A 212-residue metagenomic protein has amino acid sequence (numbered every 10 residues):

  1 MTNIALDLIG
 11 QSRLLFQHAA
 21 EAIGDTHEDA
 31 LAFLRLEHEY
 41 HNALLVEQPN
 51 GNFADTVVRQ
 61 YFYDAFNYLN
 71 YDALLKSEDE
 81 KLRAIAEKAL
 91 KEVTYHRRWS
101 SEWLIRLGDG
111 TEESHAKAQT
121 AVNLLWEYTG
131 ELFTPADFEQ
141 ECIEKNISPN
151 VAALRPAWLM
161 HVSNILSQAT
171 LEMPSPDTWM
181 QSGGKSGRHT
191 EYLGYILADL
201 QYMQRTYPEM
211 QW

Functional and structural regions predicted by a protein language model:
T2-A5, N50-Y61, R83, H115 (+3 more regions): Amphipathic, non-membrane alpha-helical segments in soluble helical-bundle scaffolds
T2-L34, S100-I105: Conserved alpha-helical segments that form or flank metal/cofactor-binding pockets of metalloenzymes
I9, R13-F16, D72, T94 (+6 more regions): Structural signal for well-ordered, non-membrane alpha-helices
H18, L44, D72-L74, K81 (+6 more regions): Domain-scale activation on soluble regions of proteins
A22, Y71-K88, E102-K117, P135-E144: Inter-helical turn/loop segments and adjacent helix faces that build the functional surface of alpha-helical bundle
L34-Q60, L107-S114, L125-S148: Acidic/His metal-coordination segments adjacent to aromatic residues that form catalytic metal sites in metalloenzymes
L45-W99: Internal, conserved structured core segments that host functional sites
A116-W212: Extended, helix-rich structural scaffolds rather than catalytic motifs
